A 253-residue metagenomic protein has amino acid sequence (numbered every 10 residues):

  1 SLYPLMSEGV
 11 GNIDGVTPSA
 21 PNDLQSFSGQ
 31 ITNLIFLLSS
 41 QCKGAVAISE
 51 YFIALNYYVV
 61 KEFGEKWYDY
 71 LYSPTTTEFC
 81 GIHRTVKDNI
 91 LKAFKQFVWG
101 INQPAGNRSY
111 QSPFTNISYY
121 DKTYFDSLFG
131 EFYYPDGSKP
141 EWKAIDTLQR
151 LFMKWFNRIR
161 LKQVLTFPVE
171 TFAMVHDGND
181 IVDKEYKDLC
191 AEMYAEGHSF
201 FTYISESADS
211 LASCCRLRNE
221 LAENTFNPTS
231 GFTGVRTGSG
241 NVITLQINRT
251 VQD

Functional and structural regions predicted by a protein language model:
S1-D253: Conserved catalytic cores of very large enzyme subunits
